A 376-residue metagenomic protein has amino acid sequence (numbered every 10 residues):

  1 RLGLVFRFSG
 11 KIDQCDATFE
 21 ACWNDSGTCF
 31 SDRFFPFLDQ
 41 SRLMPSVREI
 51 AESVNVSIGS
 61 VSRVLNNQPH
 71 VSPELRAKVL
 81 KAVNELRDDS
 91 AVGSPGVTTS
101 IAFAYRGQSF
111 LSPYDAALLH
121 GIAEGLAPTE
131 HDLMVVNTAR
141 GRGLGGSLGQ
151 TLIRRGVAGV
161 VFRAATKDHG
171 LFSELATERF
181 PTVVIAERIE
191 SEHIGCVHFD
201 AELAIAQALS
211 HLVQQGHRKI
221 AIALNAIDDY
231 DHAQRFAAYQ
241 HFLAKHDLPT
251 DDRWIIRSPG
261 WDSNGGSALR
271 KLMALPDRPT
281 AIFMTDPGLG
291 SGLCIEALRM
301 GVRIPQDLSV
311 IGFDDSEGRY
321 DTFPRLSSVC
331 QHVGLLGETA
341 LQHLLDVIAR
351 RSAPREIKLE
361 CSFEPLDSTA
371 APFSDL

Functional and structural regions predicted by a protein language model:
R1, R163-A204, G288, D314-L326: Flexible loop/hinge segments that line or gate small-molecule binding clefts
R7-S9, D13-A21, D32, L269-L376: Flexible loop/turn connectors
S9-K11, E20-V97: N-terminal helix-turn-helix DNA-binding module of bacterial transcription factors
F37-P45, D88-G149, A158, Q240: Amphipathic helical "hinge" segments at domain boundaries
R106-A117, V135-L144, V197-Q207, A223-R270 (+5 more regions): Hinge/beta->alpha junction and helix N-cap segments in small-molecule ligand-binding domains
L144-V157, G265-R278: Short, well-structured alpha-helical segments in soluble
R218-K219, T250-W254, I304-V310: Short acidic capping loops at alpha-helix termini that bridge into adjacent secondary structure
